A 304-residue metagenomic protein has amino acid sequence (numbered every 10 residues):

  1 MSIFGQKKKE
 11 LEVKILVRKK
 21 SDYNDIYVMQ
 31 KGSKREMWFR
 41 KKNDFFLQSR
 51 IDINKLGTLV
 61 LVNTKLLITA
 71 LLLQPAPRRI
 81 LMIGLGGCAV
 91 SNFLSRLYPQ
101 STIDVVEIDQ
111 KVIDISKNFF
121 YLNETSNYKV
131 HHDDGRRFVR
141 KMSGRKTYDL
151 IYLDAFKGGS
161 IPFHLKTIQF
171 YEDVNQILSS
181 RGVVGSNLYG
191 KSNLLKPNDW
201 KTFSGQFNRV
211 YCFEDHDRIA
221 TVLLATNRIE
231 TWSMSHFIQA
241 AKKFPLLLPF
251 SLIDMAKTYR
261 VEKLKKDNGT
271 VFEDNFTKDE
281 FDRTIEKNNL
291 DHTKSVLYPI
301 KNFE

Functional and structural regions predicted by a protein language model:
S2-E36, R40-K42, R209-E304: Soluble small-group transferase modules, centered on the S-adenosyl donor enzyme superfamily
Q30, L56-S180, N193-L194, Q206 (+2 more regions): The AdoMet/dcAdoMet-binding core of the Class I SAM-like
N43-F45, F156-G159, V184, K191: A short, flexible beta-alpha/helix-coil linker loop
N43-V62: N-terminal cap/recognition module
Q169-H236: C-terminal substrate-binding/active-site "lid" region of AdoMet-derived donor-dependent transferases
